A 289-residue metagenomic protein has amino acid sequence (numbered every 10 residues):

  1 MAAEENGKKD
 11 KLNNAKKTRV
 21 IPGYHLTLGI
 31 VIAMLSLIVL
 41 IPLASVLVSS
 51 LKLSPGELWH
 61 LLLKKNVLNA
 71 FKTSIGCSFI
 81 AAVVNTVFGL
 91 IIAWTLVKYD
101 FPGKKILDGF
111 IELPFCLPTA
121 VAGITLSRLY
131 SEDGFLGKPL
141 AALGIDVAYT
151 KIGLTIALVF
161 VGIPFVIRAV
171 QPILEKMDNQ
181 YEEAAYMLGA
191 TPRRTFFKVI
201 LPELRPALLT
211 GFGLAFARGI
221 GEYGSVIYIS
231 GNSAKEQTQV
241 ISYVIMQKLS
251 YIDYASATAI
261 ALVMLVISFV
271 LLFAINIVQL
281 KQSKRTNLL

Functional and structural regions predicted by a protein language model:
M1-I32, R194, A274-L289: Transmembrane alpha-helical segments of polytopic membrane transport and secretion proteins
K16-H25, V46-V83, K98-Y99, K248-Y254: Periplasmic/extracellular loop-to-transmembrane helix junction in inner-membrane transport proteins
K17, P55-L63, L68, G103-K104 (+3 more regions): Membrane-interfacial helix termini and adjacent extracytoplasmic/periplasmic loops of multi-pass transporters
T18-V20, F79-I111, I124, R128 (+2 more regions): Transmembrane-helix boundary motif in ABC transporter permease subunits
R19-I21, K65, Y223-N276: Interhelical loop and adjacent transmembrane-helix boundary motif in polytopic membrane transport permeases
L26-I30, I38-I41, S45, G103 (+3 more regions): C-terminal transmembrane helix and the adjacent membrane-cytosol boundary/short C-terminal tail of inner/organellar
G29-V31, L113, F160-G162, V166-D178 (+1 more regions): Transmembrane alpha-helices
L37, K72, G76-F88, I92 (+5 more regions): Hydrophobic alpha-helical transmembrane segments of multipass integral membrane proteins, especially permease/channel
